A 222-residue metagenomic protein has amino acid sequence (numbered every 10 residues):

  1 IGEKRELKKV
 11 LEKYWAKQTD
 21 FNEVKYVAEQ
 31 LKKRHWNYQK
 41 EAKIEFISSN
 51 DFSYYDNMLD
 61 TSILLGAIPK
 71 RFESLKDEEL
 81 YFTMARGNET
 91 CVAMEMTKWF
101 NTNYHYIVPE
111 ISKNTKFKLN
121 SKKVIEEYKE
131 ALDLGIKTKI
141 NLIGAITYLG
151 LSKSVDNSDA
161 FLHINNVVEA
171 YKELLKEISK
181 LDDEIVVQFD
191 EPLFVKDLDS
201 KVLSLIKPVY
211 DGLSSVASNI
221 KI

Functional and structural regions predicted by a protein language model:
I1-I222: Domain-level signal for soluble alpha/beta catalytic cores
